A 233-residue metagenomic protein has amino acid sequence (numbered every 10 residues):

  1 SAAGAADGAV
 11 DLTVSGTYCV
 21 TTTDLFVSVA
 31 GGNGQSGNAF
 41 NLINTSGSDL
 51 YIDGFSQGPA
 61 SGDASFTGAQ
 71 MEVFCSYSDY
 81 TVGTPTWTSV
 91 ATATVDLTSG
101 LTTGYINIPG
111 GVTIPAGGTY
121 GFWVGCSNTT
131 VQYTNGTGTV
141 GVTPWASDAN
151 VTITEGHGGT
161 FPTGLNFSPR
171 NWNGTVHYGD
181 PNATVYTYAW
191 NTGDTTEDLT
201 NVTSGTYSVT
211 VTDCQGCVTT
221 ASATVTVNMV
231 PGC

Functional and structural regions predicted by a protein language model:
S1-V20, G179-C233: Proline- and Ser/Thr-rich low-complexity, intrinsically disordered segments
A2-D7, S15, Q35, T98-T103 (+2 more regions): Solvent-exposed, conformationally flexible loop/turn segments
A3-A5, T45, L101, T113-G117 (+3 more regions): Surface-exposed coil/turn segments at beta-strand junctions on protein surfaces, enriched
A6, Y51, S65-A69, A116 (+2 more regions): Short loop/turn segments at connectors of secondary-structure elements within structured domains
A9, A39, Q70, T92-T94 (+4 more regions): Well-ordered beta-strand positions in beta-sheet-rich domains
T17-Y80, T129-N182: Beta-sheet-rich sandwich/jelly-roll-like modules and their strand-loop junctions
Q35-S36, N107, S204-G205: Short, solvent-exposed loop/turn segments enriched in Ser/Thr/Gly
F66-A146: Aromatic- and Gly/Pro-enriched, solvent-exposed loop/edge beta-strand patches characteristic of beta-rich domains
